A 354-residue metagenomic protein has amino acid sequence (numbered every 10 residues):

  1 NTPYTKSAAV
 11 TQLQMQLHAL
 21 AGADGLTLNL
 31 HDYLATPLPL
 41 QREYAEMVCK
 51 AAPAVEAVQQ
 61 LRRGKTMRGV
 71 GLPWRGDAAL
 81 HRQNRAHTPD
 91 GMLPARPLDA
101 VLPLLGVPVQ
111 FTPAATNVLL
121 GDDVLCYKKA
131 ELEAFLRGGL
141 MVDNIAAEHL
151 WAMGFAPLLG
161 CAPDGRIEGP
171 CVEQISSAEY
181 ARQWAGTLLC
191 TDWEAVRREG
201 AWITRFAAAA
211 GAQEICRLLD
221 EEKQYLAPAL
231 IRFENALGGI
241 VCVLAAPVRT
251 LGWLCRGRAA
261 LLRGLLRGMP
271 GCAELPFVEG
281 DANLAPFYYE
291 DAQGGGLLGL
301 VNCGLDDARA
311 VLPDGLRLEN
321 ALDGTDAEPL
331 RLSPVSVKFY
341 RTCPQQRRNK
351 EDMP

Functional and structural regions predicted by a protein language model:
N1-T88, Q183, L188-E199, L219 (+2 more regions): Hydrophobic targeting/anchoring helices
A21-A23, V101-P108, A236-V241: A structural motif corresponding to the C-terminal end of an alpha-helix and its immediate exit/capping segment
G22-D24, A115-T116, R137-G138: Loop/turn elements at helix/coil->beta-strand transitions in domains of secreted/extracellular proteins
L93, C126-P354: A conserved amphipathic helix/loop scaffold that creates a polar/acidic microenvironment used either to coordinate
A95-L98: Short catalytic helix/loop segments, enriched in acidic residues and glycine and frequently bearing histidine
V107-N117: Short acidic low-complexity segments
